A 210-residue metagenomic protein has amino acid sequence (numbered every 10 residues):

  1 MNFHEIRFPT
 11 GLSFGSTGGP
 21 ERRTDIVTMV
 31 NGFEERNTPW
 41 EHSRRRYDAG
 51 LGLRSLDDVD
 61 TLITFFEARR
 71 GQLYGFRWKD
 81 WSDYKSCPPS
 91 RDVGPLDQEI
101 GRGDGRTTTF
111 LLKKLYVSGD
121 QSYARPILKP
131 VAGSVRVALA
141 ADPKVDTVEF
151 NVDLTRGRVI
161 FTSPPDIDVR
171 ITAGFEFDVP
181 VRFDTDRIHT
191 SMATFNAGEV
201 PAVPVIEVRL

Functional and structural regions predicted by a protein language model:
M1-F66, Q72-L73, V179-G198: Solvent-exposed edge beta-strands and adjacent loop segments that serve as assembly or binding interfaces
R36-N37, Q98-E99, I160-S163: Beta-strand-rich interaction surfaces with strong enrichment in secreted/lumenal proteins
R46, A132-R136, D168-R170: Exposed beta-strand and adjacent loop surfaces of beta-rich binding modules that mediate intermolecular recognition
R46, T107-T109, L154-R158: A generic structural signal for beta-strand entry/edge sites
L53, K114-V117, I160-I167, R209: Secondary-structure transition/turn motif
I63-E149, E176-L210: Extended beta-strand solenoid/passenger and fiber regions
K144-V169: A surface-exposed beta-strand-loop module
V169-F177: Short, hydrophobic/aromatic-enriched beta-strand segments in well-ordered soluble domains
